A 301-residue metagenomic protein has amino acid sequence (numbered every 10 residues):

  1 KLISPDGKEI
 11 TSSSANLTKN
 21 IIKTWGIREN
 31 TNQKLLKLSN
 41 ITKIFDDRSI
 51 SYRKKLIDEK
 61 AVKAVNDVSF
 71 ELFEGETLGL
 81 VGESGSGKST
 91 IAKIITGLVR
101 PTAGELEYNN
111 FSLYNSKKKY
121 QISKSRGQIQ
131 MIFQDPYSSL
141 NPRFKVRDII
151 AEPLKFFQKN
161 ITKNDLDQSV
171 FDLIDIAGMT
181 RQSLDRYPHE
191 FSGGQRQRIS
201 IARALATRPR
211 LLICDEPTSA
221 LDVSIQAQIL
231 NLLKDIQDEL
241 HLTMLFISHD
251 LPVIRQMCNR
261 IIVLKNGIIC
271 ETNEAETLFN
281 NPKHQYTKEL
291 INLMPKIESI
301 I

Functional and structural regions predicted by a protein language model:
T96: Helix-to-loop junction immediately C-terminal to a conserved catalytic motif
G104-Y114, S125: Conserved ABC transporter NBD signature motif
N164-Q182, I291-N292: Conserved ABC ATPase "signature" region
Y187-F191, Q195: Conserved ABC ATPase signature
R208: Conserved catalytic motifs of ABC-family nucleotide-binding domains
I254-Q256: A short, surface-exposed alpha-helical micro-motif characterized by mixed small hydrophobic and charged/polar residues
I269-N273: ABC ATPase "signature
